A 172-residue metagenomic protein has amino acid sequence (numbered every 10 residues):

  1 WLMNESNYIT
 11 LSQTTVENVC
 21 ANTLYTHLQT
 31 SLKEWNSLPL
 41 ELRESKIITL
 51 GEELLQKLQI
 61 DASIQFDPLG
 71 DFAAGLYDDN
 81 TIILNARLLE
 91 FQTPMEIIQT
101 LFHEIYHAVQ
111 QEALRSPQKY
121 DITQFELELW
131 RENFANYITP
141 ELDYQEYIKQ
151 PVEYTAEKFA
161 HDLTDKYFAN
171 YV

Functional and structural regions predicted by a protein language model:
W1-L2: Short, Lys/Arg-enriched N-terminal segments with co-localized hydrophobic residues within the first ~10-30 amino acids
E5, L11-Q13, E17, A21 (+1 more regions): Proteolytic processing junctions in secreted/extracellular precursors, especially proprotein convertase/trypsin-like
T23-N80, E90: Auxiliary, metal-adjacent structural segments of Zn-dependent hydrolase domains
P39, R43, I47, P94 (+3 more regions): Hydrophobic (often cysteine-bearing) scaffold residues that line and stabilize catalytic clefts of nucleotide/cofactor
I60, Q118-V172: Metalloprotease/metallohydrolase-associated module, dominated by Zn2+-dependent proteases
Q65, L84-R87, S116: Non-catalytic terminal regions of proteins
I83-L101: Short pre-active-site segment immediately N-terminal to the catalytic Zn-binding motif
E104-I122: Catalytic Zn2+-binding segment of zinc metalloproteases
